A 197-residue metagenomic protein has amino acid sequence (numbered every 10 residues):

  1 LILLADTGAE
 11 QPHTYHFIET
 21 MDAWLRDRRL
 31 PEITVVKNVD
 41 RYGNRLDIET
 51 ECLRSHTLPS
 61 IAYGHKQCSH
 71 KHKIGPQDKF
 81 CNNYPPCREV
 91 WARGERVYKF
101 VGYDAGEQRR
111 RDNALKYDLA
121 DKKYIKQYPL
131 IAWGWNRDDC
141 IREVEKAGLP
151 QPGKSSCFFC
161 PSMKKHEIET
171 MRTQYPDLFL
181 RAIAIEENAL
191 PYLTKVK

Functional and structural regions predicted by a protein language model:
L1-K197: Nucleotide-activated chemistry modules centered on ATP-dependent adenylation/adenylyltransferase
